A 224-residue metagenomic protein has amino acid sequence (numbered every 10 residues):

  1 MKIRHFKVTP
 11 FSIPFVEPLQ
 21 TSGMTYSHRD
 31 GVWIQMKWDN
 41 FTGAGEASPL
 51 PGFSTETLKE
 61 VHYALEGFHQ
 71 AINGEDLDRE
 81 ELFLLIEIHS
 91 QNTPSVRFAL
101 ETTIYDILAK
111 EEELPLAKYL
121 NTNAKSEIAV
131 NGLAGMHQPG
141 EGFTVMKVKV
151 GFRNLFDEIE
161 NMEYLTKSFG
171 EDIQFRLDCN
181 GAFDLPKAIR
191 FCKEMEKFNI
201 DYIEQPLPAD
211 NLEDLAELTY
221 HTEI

Functional and structural regions predicted by a protein language model:
M1-H28: Short, Gly/Pro- and small/polar-rich lid/capping loops
I3-H5, M36-K37, T42-E111: Metal- or metallocofactor-binding catalytic centers and their adjacent structured scaffolds across diverse enzyme
K7-T9, Q35, N131-L133: Residues in well-ordered beta-strands of folded domains
V16, A44-E46, T55-T57, G140 (+2 more regions): Short acidic, gly/pro-rich beta-turn/loop elements at beta-sheet edges and active-site/ligand-binding grooves
Q20, M24, L58, N121-A124: Short capping/connector residues at structural and topological boundaries
D30-I34: Short beta-strand micro-motifs in enzyme catalytic cores
I104-D106, E111, L116-L120, N131: Gly/Ser-rich oxyanion-binding loop with an adjacent helix/lid that shapes the negatively charged ligand pocket
K118-T222: Metal-dependent enolase-superfamily TIM-barrel catalytic cores that perform enediolate-based chemistry
